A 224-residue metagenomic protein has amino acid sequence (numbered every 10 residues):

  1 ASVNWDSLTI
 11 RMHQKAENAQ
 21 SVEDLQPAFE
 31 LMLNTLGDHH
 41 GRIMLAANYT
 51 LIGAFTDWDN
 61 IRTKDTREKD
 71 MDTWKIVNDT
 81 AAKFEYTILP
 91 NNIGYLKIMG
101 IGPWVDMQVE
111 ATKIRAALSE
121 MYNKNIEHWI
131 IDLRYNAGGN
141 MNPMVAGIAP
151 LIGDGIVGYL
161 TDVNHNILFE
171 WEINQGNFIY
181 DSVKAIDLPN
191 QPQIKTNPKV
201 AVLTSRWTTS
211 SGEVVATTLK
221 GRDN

Functional and structural regions predicted by a protein language model:
A1-F169, F178-I179, K199: Flexible, low-complexity junctional segments that flank or bridge functional domains
N142-N224: Conserved acidic, small-residue-rich alpha-beta core segments centered on
